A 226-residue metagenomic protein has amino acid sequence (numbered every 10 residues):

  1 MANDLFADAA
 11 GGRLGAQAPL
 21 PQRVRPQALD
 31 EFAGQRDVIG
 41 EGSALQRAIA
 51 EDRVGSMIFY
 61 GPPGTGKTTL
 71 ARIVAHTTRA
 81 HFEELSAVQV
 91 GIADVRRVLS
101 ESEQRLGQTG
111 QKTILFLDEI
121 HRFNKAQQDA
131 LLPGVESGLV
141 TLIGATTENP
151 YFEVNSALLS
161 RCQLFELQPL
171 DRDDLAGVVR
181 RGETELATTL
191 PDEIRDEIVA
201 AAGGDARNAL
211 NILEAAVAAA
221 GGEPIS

Functional and structural regions predicted by a protein language model:
M1-E51: A short, basic N-terminal segment
A2-R13, R47-L85, S100-E103, L132-S137: Walker A/P-loop
V38-S43, A80-I114, K125: Short glycine-rich substrate-engagement loop in P-loop NTPases that contacts/grips substrate
Q46-A50, L117, H121-S160: Conserved catalytic/switch belt of AAA+ P-loop NTPases
G61-P62, E83-G91, T146-T147, L167: A short hydrophobic beta-strand->loop->alpha-helix junction that borders the nucleotide-binding pocket of P-loop NTPases
S86-V88, Q163-A176: Conserved AAA+ ATPase "SRH/arginine-finger" region at the nucleotide-binding site
A176-R195: Helix-loop-helix "sensor" segment of P-loop NTPases
R195-A201, R207-G221: C-terminal helical "lid" of AAA+/P-loop NTPase domains
